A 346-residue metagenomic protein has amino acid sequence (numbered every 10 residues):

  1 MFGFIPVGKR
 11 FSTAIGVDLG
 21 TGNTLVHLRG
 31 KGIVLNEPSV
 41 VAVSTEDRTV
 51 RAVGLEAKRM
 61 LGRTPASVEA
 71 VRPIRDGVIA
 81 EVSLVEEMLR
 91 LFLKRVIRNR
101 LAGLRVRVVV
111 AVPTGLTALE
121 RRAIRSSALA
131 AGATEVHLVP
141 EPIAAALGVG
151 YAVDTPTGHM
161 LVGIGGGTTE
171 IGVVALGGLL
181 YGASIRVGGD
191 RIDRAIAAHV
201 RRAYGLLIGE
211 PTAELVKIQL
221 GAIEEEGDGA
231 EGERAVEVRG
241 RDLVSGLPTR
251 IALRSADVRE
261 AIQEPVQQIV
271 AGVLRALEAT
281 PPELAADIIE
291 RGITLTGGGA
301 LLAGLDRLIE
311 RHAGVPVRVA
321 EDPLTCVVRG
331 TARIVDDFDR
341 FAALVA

Functional and structural regions predicted by a protein language model:
M1-I164, G172-T294, A300-A346: Nucleotide/phosphate-binding catalytic cleft detector across ATP-hydrolyzing and phosphate-transferring enzymes
